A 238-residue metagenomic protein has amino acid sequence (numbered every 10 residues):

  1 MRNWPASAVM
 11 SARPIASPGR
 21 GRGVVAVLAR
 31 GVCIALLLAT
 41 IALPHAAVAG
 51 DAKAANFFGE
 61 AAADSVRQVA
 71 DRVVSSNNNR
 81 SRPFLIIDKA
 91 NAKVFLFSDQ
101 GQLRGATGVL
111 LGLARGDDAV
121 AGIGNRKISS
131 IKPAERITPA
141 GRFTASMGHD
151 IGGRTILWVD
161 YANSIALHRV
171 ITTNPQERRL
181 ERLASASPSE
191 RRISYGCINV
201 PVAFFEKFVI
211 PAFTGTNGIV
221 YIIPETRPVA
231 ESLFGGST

Functional and structural regions predicted by a protein language model:
R2-W4, A8-A12, R136-T238: Exported/periplasmic cell-wall-interacting domains
P5, P14-C33: Bacterial N-terminal signal peptides that target proteins for export
G31-A42: Bacterial N-terminal signal peptides
P44-A54: Boundary at the C-terminal end of the N-terminal hydrophobic targeting segment
K53-D71: A general sequence property marking short-to-moderate contiguous segments in secreted/outer-membrane adhesion
E60-D64, S81-F84, D88, Y195-N199 (+1 more regions): Soluble non-cytosolic domains of exported or imported proteins
S65-R178: Gly/Pro-biased beta-strand-loop elements
